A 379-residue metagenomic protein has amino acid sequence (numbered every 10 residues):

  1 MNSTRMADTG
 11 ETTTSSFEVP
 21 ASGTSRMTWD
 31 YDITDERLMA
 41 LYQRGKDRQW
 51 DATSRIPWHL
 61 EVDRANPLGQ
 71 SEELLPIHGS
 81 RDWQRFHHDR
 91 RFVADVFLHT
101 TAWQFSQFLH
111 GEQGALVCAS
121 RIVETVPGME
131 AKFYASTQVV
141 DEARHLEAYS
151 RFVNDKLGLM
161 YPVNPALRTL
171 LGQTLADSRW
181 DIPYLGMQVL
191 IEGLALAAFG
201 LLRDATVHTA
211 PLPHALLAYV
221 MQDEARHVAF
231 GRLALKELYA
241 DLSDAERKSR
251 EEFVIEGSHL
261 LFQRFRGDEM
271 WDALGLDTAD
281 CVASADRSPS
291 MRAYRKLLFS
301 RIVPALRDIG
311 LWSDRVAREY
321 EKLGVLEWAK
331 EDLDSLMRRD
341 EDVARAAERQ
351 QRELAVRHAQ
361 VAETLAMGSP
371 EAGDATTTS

Functional and structural regions predicted by a protein language model:
M1-S120, E124-K132, D155-P162, A166 (+3 more regions): Terminal targeting/low-complexity segments that flank the catalytic cores of oxidoreductases
Q104-F105, A135, L185, L217: Short alpha-helical scaffolding segments that buttress acidic/His motifs in well-ordered protein cores
F108-L116, Q138-V153, Q188-F199, V220-G231 (+1 more regions): Alpha-helical transition-metal enzyme core signature, strongest for iron centers
V123-E124, G200-D204, K236-Y239: A structural signal for long alpha-helical coiled-coils and helix-turn connectors that form the cytosolic signaling
M129-S136, P213-H214: Alpha-helical scaffolds flanking conserved acidic
R151-Q222, S249-L260: Active-site-proximal alpha-helical scaffolds that flank and shape metal-associated catalytic sites
V228-Y239, E251-I255: Helix-loop elements that line ligand-binding/catalytic pockets
